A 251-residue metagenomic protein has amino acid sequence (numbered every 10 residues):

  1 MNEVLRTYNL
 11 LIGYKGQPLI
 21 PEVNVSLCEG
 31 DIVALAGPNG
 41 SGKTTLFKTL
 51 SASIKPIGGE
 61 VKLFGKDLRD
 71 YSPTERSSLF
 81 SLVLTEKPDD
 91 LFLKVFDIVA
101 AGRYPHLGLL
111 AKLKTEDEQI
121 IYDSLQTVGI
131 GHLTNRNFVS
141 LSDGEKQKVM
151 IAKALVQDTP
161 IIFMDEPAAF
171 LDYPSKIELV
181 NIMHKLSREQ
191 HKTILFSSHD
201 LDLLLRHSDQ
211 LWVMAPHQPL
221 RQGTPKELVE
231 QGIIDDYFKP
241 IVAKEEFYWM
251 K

Functional and structural regions predicted by a protein language model:
A36-P38: The feature captures the beta-strand-to-loop junction immediately N-terminal to the Walker
S51: Helix-to-loop junction immediately C-terminal to a conserved catalytic motif
G59-D67: Conserved ABC transporter NBD signature motif
N137-L141: Conserved ABC ATPase signature
I162-D165: Catalytic Walker B motif of ABC-type/P-loop ATPase nucleotide-binding domains
S198-H199: H-loop/switch region of ABC-family ATPase nucleotide-binding domains
F238-K251: ABC ATPase nucleotide-binding domains
